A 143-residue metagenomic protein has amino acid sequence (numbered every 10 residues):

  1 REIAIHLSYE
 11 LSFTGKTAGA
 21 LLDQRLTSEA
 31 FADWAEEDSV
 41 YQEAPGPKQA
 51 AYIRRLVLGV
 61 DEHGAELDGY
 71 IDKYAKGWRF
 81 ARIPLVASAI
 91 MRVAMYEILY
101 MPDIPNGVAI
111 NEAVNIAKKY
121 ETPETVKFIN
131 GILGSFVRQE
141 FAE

Functional and structural regions predicted by a protein language model:
R1-V126, N130-E143: N-terminal interaction/assembly modules
